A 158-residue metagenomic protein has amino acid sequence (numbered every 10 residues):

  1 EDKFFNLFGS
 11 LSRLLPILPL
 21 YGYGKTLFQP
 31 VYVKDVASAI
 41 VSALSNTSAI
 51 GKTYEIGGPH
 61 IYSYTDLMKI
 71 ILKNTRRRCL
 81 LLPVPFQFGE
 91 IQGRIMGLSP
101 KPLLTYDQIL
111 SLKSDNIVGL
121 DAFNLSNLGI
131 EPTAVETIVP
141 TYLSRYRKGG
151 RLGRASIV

Functional and structural regions predicted by a protein language model:
E1-L14: Glycine-/Pro-rich loop/turn segments that contact NAD(P) or position catalytic residues in Rossmann-like domains
K3-F4, G22-L44, K52: Substrate-positioning beta->alpha
L7-S10, P30, I91, Q108: Residue-level recognition of specific faces of alpha-helices
I17-L20: Conserved catalytic core of the tyrosine transesterase superfamily
S42-T105, G119-V158: Mid/C-terminal beta-alpha module of Rossmann-like enzyme folds, strongest in SDR-family dehydrogenases/epimerases
L112, N116-I117: N-terminal, intrinsically disordered low-complexity tails/presequences enriched in Lys/Ser/Pro and small residues
